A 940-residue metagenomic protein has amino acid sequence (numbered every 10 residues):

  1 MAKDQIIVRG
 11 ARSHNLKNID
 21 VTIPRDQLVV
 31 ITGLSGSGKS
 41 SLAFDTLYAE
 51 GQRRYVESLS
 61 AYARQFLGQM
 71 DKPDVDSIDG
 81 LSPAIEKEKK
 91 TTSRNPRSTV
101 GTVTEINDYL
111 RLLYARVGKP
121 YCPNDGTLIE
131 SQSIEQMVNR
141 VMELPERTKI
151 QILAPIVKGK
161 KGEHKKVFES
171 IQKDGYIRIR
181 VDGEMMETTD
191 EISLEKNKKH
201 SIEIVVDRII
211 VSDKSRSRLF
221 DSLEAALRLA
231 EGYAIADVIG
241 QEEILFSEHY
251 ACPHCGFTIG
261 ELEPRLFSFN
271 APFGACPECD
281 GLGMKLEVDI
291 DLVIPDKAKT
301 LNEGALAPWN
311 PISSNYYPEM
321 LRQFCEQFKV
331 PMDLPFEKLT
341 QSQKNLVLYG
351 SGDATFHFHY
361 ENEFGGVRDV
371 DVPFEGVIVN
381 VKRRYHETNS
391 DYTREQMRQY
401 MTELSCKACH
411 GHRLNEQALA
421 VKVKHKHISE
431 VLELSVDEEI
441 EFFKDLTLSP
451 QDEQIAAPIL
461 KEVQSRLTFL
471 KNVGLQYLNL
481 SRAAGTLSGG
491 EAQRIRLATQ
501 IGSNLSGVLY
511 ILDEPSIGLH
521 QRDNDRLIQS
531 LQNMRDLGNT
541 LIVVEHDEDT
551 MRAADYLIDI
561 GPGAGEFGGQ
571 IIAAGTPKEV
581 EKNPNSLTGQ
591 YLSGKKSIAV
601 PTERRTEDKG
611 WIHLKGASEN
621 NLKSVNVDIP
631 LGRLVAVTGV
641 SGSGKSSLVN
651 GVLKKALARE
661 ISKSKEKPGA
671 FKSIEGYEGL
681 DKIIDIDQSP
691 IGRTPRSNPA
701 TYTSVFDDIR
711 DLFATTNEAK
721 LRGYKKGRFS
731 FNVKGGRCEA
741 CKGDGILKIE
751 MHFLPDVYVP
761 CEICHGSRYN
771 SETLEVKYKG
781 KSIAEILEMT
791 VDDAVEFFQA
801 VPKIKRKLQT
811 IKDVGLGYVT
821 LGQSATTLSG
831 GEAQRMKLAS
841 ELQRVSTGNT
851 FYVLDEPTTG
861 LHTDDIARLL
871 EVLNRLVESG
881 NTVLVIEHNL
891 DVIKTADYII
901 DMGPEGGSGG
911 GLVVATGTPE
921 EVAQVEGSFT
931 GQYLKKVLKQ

Functional and structural regions predicted by a protein language model:
M1-Q940: Conserved phosphate-binding elements of NTP-dependent enzyme cores
